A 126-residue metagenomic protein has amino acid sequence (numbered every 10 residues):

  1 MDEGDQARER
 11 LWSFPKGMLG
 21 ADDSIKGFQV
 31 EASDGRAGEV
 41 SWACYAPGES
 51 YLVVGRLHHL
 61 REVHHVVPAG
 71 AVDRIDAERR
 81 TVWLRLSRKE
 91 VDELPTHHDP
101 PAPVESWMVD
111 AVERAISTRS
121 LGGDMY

Functional and structural regions predicted by a protein language model:
M1-Y126: Peripheral interaction segments used for macromolecular assembly
